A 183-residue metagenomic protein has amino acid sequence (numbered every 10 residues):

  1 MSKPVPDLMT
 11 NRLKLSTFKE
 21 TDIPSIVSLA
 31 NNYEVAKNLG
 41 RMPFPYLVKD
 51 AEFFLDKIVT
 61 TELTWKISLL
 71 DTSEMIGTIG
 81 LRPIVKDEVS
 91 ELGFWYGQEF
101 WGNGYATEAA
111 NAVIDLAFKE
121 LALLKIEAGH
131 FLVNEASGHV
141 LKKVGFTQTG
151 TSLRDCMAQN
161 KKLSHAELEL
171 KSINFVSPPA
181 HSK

Functional and structural regions predicted by a protein language model:
M1-Y33, S68-K183: Acyl-donor (CoA/ACP) binding surface of acyl/acetyltransferases
P6, M42, L63-W65: Flexible, nucleotide-binding loop/lid elements of kinase catalytic cores
E34-L55: Conserved GNAT-fold acetyl-CoA-binding loop/helix
V48, K57-I58, A122, P179: Prokaryotic Sec-type signal peptides and long signal-anchor helices with extended Leu/Ile/Val-rich h-regions
L55-K66: A short helix-loop-beta-strand connector motif used in the catalytic cores of GNAT acetyltransferases and, in some
